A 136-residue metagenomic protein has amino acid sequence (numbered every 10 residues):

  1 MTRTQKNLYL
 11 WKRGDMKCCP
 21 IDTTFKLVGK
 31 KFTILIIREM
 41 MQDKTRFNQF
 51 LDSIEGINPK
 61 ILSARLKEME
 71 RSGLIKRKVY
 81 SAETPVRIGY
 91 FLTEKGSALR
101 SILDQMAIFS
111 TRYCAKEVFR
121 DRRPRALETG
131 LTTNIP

Functional and structural regions predicted by a protein language model:
M1-V28: N-terminal leader segment of winged-helix/HTH proteins
C19-I61, A82, R87-G89: N-terminal helix-turn-helix DNA-binding core of bacterial DNA-binding proteins
L62, L66-M69: Basic amphipathic alpha-helical segments that dock to polyanions
A82-D104: Basic, amphipathic "hinge/linker" alpha-helix immediately C-terminal to the N-terminal HTH DNA-binding motif
A98-K116: Short, solvent-exposed amphipathic helices
K116-P136: Exposed, interaction-prone assembly regions rather than primary DNA-binding/catalytic cores
